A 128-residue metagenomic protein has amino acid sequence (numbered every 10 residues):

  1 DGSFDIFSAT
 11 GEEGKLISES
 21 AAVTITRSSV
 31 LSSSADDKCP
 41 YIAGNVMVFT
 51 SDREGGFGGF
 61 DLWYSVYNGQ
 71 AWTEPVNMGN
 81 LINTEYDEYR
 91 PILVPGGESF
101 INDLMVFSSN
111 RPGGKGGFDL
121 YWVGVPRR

Functional and structural regions predicted by a protein language model:
D1-R128: Short, conserved micro-motifs composed of acidic
